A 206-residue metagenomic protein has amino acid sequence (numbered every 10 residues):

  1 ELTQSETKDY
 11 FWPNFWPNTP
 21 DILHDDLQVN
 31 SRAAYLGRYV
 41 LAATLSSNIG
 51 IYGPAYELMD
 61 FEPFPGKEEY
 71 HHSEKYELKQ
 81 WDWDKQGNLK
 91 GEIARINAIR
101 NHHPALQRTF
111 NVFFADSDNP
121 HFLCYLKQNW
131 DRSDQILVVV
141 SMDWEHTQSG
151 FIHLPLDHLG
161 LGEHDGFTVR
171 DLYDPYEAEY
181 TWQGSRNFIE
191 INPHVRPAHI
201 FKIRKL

Functional and structural regions predicted by a protein language model:
E1-D9, Y56-L206: Carbohydrate-interacting/catalytic domains
E1-P65, D131, L159: Catalytic-core region of carbohydrate-active enzymes that cleave or remodel glycosidic bonds
